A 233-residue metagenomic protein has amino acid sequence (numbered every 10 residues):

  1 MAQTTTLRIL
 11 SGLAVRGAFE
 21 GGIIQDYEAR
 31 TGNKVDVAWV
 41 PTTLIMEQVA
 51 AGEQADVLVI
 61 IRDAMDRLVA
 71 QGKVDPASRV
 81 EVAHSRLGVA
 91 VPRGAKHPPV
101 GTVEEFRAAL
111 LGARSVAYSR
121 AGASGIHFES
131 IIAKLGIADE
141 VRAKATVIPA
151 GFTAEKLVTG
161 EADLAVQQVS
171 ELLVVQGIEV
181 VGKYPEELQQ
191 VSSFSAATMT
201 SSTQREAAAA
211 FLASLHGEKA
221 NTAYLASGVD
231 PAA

Functional and structural regions predicted by a protein language model:
M1-A38, T43, E47-A51, R62-Q71 (+2 more regions): Exported/periplasmic ABC-transporter solute-binding proteins
D56-V59: Periplasmic-binding protein-like
